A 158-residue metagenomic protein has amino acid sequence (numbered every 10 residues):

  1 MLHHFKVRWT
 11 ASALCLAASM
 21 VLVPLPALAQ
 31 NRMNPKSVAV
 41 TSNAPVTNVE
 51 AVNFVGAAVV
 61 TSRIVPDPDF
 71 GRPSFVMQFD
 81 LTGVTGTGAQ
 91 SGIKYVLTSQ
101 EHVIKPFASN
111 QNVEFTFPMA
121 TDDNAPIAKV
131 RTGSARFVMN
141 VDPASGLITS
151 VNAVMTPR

Functional and structural regions predicted by a protein language model:
M1-L2, L28: Intrinsically disordered, low-complexity regions enriched for glutamine and histidine
L2-L14: Bacterial N-terminal signal peptides that target proteins for export
K6, M20-L22, A58-V59, I64: Detector for intrinsically disordered, low-structure N-terminal pre-sequences
S12-V23: Bacterial N-terminal signal peptides
V23-A29: Sec/Tat signal peptide C-region and signal peptidase I cleavage site
A29-R158: Beta-strand-enriched cores of mature, soluble protein domains
